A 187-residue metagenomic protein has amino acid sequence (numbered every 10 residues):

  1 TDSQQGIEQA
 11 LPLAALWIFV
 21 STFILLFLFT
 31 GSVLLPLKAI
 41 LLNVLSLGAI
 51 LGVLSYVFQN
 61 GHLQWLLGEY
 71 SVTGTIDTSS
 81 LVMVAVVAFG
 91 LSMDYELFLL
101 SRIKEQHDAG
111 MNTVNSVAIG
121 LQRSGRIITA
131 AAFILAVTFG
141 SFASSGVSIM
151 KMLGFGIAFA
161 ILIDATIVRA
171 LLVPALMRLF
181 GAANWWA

Functional and structural regions predicted by a protein language model:
T1-A187: Membrane-embedded transmembrane helical bundles of large multi-pass transporters/channels
